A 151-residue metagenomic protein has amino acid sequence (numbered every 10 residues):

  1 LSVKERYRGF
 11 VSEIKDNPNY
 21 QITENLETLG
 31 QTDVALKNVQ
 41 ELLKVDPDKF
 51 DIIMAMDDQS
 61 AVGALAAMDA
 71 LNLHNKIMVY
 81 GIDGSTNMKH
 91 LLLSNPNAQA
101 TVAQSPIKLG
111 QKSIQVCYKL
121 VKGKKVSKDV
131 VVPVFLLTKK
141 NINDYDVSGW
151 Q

Functional and structural regions predicted by a protein language model:
L1-E5, A55-Q59, P106: Extracytoplasmic "Venus flytrap"
S2, E13-I14, S105-Q151: Hinge/cleft segment of the Venus flytrap/periplasmic-binding protein
R6-N19: Ligand-binding cleft/hinge of the Venus flytrap
F10, E24, L29-H90: Hydrophobic alpha-helical
N19, K44-P47, N95: Alpha-helix termination/capping residues and helix-transition junctions
I22-N25, V79, T101, D129 (+1 more regions): Conserved beta-strand scaffold positions in the cores of enzyme catalytic domains, especially in NTP/NDP-utilizing
N25, S94-I107: Short beta-strand elements at the ligand-binding edges of bilobed clamshell
S85-A98, D146-S148: Flexible loop/hinge segments that line or gate small-molecule binding clefts
